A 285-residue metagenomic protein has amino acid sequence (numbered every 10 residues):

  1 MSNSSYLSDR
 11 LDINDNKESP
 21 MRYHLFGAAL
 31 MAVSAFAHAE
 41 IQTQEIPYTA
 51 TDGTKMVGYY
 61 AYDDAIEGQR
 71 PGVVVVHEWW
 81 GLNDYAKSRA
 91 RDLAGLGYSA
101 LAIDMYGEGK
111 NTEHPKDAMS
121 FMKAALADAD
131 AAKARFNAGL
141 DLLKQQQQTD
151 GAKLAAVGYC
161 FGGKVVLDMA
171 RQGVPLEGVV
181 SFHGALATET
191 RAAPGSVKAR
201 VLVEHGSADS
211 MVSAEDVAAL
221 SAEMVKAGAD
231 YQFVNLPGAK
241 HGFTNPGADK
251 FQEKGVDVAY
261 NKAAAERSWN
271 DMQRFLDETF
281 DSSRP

Functional and structural regions predicted by a protein language model:
E45-T149, P246-A259: Serine-hydrolase catalytic machinery in alpha/beta-hydrolase-like enzymes
R89, S213-E223: Short alpha-helix in the alpha/beta-hydrolase fold that links the catalytic acid
Q148-Y159: Alpha/beta-hydrolase fold nucleophile elbow
G158-G162, V166: Gly/Ala-rich beta-loop-alpha elbow adjacent to hydrolase catalytic centers
P175-A185: A conserved short beta-strand
V203-H205: Short beta-strand/loop motif that positions the catalytic acidic residue of the alpha/beta-hydrolase fold
A208-V212, H241: Acidic catalytic loop of the alpha/beta-hydrolase fold
D230-P285: C-terminal catalytic histidine-bearing segment of alpha/beta-hydrolase fold enzymes
